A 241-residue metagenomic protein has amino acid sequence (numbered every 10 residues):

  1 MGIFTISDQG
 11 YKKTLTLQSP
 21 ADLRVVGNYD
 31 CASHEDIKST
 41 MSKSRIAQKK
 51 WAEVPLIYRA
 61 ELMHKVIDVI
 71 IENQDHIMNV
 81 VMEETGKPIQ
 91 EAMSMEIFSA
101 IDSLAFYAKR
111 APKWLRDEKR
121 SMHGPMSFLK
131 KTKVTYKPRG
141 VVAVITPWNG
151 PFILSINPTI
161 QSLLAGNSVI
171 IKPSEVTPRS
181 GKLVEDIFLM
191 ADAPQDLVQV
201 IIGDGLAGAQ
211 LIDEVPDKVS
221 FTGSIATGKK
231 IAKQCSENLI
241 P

Functional and structural regions predicted by a protein language model:
M1-K130: N-terminal Rossmann-like NAD(P)+-binding subdomain of aldehyde/semialdehyde dehydrogenases
D30, I145, I170-S174, I201 (+1 more regions): Active-site-adjacent beta-strand anchor residues
E35, E72, H76, K87 (+6 more regions): Short alpha-helical
K65-V69, V80, I101-A108, I187-A191 (+4 more regions): Alpha-helical structural signal in soluble globular domains
S121-P194, N238-I240: Conserved small-residue-rich beta-alpha loop and adjacent elements that most often cradle the phosphate/pyrophosphate
V141, D192-P241: Conserved NAD(P)+-binding/catalytic subdomain of aldehyde/semialdehyde dehydrogenases
